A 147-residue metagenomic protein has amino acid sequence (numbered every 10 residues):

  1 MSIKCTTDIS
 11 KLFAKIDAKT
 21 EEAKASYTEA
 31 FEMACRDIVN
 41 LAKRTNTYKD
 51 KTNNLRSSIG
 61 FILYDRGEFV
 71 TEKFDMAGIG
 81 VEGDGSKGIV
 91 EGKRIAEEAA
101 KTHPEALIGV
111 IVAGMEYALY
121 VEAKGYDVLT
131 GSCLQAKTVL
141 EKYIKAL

Functional and structural regions predicted by a protein language model:
M1-K15: Short, intrinsically disordered N-terminal pre-domain segments
A14, A18-A118: Short, low-complexity, charged/polar segments at coil/turn and helix-coil boundaries
E122-L147: Protruding loop/beta-arch "assembly-hinge" segments enriched in small, turn-prone residues
